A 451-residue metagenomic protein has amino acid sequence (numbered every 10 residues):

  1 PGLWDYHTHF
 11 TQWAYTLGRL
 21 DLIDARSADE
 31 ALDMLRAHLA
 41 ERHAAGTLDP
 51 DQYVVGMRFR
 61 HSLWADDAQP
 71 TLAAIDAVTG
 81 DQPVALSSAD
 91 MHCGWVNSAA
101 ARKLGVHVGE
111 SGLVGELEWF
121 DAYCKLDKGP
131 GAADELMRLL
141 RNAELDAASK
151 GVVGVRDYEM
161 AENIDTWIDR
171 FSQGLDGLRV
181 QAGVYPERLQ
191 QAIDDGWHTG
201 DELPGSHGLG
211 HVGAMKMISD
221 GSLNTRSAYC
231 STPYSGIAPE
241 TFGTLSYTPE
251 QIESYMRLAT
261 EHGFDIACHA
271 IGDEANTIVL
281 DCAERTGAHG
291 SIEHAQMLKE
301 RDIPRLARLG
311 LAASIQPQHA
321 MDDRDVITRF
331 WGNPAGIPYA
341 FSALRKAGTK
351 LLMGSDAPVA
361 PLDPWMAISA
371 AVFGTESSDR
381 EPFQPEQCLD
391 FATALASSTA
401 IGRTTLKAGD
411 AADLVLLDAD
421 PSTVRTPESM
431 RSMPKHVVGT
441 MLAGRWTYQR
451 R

Functional and structural regions predicted by a protein language model:
P1-W197, M217, N224-I271, A275 (+3 more regions): Divalent metal-binding segments
H7, A31, N97, G151 (+11 more regions): Divalent metal-coordination and catalytic microenvironments
A14, S98, I164, I168 (+5 more regions): Histidine/acidic-residue-rich catalytic or RNA/ligand-binding cores of hydrolases and nuclease-related proteins
D176-K216, S291-Q296, E300, V326-L352: Phosphate/diphosphate-binding loops
R226, F264-D273, I315-P317, L344-A367 (+1 more regions): Short acidic/histidine-rich active-site segments
G243-R285, S398, G402-P421: Long hydrophobic segments that form regular secondary structure
A283-H289, R305-S314, A347-K350, V372-F373: Glycine-enriched alpha-helix->loop->beta-strand junction motifs that scaffold or abut catalytic
D363, F373-R451: C-terminal cap of metal-dependent C-N hydrolases
